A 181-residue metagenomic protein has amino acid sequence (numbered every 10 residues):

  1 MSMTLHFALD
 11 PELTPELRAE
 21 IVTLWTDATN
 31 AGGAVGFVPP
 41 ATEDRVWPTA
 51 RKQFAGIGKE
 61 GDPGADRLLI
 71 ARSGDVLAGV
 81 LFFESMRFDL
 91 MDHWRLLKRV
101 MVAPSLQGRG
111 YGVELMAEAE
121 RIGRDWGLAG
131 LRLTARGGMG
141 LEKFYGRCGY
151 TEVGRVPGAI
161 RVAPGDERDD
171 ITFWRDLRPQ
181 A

Functional and structural regions predicted by a protein language model:
S2-M3, D10-L13, T151, V162-A181: Terminal substrate-recognition subdomain of acyl/acetyltransferases
F7-R99, A103, M116-E118, I122 (+1 more regions): Acetyl-CoA-dependent GNAT
M101, G137-M139: Active-site-proximal loop/turn and secondary-structure-junction residues that shape catalytic pockets, frequently
A103-R109: Active-site acidic-Proline motif in GNAT/NAT acetyltransferases
V113: Residues forming the Rossmann-fold NAD(P)(H) cofactor-binding site
M116, G123-R136: Conserved GNAT acetyl-CoA-binding A-motif
R132-R136, G146, T151-D169: Conserved catalytic-core motifs of GNAT/GCN5-like acyltransferases
